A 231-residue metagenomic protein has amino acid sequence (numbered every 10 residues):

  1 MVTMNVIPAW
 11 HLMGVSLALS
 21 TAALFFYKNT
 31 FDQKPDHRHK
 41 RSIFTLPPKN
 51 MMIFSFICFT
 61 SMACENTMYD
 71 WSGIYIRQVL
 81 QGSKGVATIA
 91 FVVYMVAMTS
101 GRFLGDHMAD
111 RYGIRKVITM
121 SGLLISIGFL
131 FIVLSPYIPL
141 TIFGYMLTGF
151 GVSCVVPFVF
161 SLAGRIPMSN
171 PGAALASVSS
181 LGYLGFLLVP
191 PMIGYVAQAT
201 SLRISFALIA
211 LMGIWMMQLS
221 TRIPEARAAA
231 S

Functional and structural regions predicted by a protein language model:
M1-F31: Helix-loop-helix hairpin linking two adjacent transmembrane segments in secondary transporters
P48-C64, M146-F150: Pair of pore-lining "gating" transmembrane helices in MFS-fold secondary transporters
D70-V86: Short amphipathic helix-loop junctions that connect adjacent transmembrane helices in Major Facilitator Superfamily/SLC
K84-V92, G172-A176: Small-residue hotspots at the loop-to-helix junctions and early N-terminal turns of transmembrane alpha-helices
G101-G113, A197-Q198: Helix-to-loop junctions at the C-terminal end of transmembrane segments in multipass secondary transporters
K116-F131: Structural signature of the two symmetry-related core transmembrane helices
G128, P139-L147: Paired small-residue
S153-P167: Intracellular juxtamembrane helix-capping segments at the cytosolic ends of symmetry-related transmembrane helices
